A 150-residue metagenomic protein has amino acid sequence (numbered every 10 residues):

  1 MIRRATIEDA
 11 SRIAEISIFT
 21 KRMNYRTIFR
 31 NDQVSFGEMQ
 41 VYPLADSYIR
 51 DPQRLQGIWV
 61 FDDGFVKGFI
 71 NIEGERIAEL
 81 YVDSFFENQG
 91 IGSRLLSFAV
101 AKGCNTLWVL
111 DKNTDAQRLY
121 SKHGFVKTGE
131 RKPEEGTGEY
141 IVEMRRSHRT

Functional and structural regions predicted by a protein language model:
M1-E15, Y25: A short beta-loop-alpha structural element at the N-terminal edge of CoA-dependent acyl/N-acetyltransferase catalytic
K21-Y48: Conserved GNAT-fold acetyl-CoA-binding loop/helix
L55-G68: Conserved beta-hairpin
I70-E75: A conserved beta-strand-loop-helix scaffold within acyl/acetyltransferase catalytic domains
R76-N88, V109-L110: A short, internal acetyl-CoA/4′-phosphopantetheine-binding micro-motif in the GNAT/acyltransferase core
V82, N88-A101, R118, K122: Conserved acetyl-CoA-binding loop-helix of GNAT-fold acetyltransferases
S93-R94, K112-I141: Conserved active-site alpha-helix within GNAT-family acetyltransferase domains
A101-N113: Conserved GNAT acetyl-CoA-binding A-motif
